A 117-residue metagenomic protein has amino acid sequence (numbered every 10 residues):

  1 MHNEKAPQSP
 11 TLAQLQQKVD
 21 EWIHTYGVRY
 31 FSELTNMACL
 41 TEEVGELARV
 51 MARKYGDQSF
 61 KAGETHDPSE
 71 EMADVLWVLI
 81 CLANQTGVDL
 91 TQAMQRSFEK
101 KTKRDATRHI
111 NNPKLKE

Functional and structural regions predicted by a protein language model:
M1-M72, L76-E117: Flexible "arm" and connector segments at domain edges
